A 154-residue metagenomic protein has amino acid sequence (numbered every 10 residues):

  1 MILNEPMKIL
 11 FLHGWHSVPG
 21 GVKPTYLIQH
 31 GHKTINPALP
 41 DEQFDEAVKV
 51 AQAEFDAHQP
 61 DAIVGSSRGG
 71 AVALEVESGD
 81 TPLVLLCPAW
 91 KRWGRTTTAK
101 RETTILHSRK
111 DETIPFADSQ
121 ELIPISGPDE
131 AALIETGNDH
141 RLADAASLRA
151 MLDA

Functional and structural regions predicted by a protein language model:
E5-H58: Active-site catalytic motif of lipid deacylating hydrolases and related acyltransferases
G20, E112-E121, A143: Conserved alpha/beta-hydrolase "acid-adjacent" motif
V48-K49, N138, A143-A154: Post-His helix in hydrolase/transferase enzymes
A62-I63, L83: Conserved alpha/beta-hydrolase fold motif
V64-A73: Gly/Ala-rich beta-loop-alpha elbow adjacent to hydrolase catalytic centers
G79-R92: A conserved short beta-strand
T104-D111: Short beta-strand/loop motif that positions the catalytic acidic residue of the alpha/beta-hydrolase fold
P124-A143: Catalytic histidine neighborhood in serine/cysteine hydrolases with alpha/beta-hydrolase-type architecture
